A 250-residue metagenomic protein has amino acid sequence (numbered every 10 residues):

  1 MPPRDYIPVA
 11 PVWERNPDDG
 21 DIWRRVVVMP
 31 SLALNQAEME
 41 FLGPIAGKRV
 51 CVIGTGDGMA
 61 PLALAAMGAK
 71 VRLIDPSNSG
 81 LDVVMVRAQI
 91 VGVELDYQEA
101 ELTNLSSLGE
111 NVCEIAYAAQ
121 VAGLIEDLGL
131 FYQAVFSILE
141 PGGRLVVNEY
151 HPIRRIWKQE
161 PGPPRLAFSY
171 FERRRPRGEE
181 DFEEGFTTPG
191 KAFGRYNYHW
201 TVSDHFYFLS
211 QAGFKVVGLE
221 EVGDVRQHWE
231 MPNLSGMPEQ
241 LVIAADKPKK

Functional and structural regions predicted by a protein language model:
M1-A46, M59-A63, G80, R87 (+1 more regions): Conserved class I S-adenosyl-L-methionine
R49-N104: Class I SAM-dependent methyltransferase SAM/SAH-binding core
S106-A116: A short acidic, Gly/Pro-enriched loop at the edge of an enzyme's catalytic core that lines a small-molecule cofactor
E114-G129: A short SAM/SAH-binding and catalytic strip from SAM-dependent methyltransferases
G129-R144: A short glycine-rich, Lys/Arg-flanked "PGG" loop and its adjoining helix->strand segment in the class I
R144-F182: Conserved class I S-adenosyl-L-methionine
I153-I156, G190-S203: Acceptor-substrate binding/catalytic loop of class I
Y196-L219: Short alpha-helix
